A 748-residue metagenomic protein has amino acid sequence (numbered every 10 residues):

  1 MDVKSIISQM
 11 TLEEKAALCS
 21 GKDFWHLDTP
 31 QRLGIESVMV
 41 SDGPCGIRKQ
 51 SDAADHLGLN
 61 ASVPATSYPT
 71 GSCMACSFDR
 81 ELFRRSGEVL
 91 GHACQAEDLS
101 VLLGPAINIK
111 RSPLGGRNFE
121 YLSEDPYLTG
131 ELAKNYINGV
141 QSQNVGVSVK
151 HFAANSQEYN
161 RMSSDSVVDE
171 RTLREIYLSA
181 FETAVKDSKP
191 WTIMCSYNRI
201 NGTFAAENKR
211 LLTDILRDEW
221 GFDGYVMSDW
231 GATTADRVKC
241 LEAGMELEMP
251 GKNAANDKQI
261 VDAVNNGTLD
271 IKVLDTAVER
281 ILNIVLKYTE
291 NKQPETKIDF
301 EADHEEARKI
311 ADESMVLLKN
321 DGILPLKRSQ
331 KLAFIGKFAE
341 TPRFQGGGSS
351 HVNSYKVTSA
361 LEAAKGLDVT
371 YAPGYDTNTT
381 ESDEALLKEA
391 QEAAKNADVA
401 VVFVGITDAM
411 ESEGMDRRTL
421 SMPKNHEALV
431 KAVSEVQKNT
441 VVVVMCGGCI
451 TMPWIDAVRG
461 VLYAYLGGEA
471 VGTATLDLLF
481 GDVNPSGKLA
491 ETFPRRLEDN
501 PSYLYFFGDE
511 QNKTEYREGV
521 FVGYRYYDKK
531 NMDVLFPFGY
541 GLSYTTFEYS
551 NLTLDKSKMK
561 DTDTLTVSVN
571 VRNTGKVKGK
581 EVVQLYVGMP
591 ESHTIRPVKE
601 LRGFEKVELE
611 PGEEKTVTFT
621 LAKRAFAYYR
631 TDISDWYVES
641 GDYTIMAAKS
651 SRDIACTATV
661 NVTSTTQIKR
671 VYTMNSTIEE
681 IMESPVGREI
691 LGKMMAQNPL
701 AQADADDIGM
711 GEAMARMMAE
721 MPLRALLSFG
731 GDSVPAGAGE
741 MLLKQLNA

Functional and structural regions predicted by a protein language model:
M1-Y628, D642-M646, S651: Glycoside hydrolase catalytic-domain context in secreted enzymes
K623-Q667: Terminal connector regions
T663-E683: Low-complexity, Pro/Ser/Thr- and charge-rich linker/hinge segments at domain boundaries
S676-E740: Conserved, compact domain cores that house catalytic/ligand-binding motifs in diverse enzymes and effector modules
Q745-N747: Globin-like tetrapyrrole-binding proteins
